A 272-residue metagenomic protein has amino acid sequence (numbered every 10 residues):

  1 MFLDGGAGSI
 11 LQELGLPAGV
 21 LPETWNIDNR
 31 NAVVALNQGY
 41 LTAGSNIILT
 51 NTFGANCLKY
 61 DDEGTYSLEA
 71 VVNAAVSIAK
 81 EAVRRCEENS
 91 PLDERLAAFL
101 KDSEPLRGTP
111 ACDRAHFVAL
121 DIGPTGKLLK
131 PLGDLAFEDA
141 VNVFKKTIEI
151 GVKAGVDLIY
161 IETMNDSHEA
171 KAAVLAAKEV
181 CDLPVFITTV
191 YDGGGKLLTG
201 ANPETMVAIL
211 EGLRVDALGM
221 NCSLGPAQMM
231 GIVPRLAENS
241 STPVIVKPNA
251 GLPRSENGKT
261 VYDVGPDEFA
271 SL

Functional and structural regions predicted by a protein language model:
M1-L272: Domain-level signal for soluble alpha/beta catalytic cores
